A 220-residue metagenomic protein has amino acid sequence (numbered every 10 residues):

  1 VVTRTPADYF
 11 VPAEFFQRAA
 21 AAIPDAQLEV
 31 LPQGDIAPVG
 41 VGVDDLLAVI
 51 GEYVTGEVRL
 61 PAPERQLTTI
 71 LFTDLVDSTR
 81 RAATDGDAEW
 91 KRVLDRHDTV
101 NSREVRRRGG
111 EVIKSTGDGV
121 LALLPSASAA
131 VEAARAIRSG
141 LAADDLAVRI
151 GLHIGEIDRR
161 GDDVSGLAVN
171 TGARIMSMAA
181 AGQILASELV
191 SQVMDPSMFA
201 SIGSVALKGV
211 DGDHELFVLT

Functional and structural regions predicted by a protein language model:
V2-R4: Short beta-strand/loop motif that positions the catalytic acidic residue of the alpha/beta-hydrolase fold
Y9-F15: Conserved alpha/beta-hydrolase "acid-adjacent" motif
Q17, A21-Q66: Catalytic active-site module of serine/aspartate enzymes centered on a nucleophile-bearing elbow/loop
A22-P24, R108, D195: Short, structured coil segments at secondary-structure junctions
L31-Q33, S115, S187, I202: Conserved beta-strand termini and adjacent loop/short-helix elements that scaffold enzyme active sites in alpha/beta
E57-A133, G140: Catalytic NTP-binding/metal-coordinating core of nucleotidyl cyclase/transferase enzymes
S102, L121-T220: Catalytic beta-strand-to-alpha-helix segment of the class III nucleotidyl cyclase homology domain
